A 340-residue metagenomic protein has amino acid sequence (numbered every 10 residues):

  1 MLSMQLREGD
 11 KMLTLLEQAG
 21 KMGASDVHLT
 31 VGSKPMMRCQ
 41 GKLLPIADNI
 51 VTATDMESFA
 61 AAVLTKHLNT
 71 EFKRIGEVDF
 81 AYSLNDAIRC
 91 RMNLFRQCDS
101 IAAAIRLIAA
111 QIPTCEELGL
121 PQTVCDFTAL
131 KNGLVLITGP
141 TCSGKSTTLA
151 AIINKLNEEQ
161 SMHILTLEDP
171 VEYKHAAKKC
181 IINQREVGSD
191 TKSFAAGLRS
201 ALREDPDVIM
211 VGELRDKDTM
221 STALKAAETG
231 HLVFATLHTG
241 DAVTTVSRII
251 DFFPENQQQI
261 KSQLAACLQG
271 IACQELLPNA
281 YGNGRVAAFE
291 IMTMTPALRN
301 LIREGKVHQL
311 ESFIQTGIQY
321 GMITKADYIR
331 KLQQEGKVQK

Functional and structural regions predicted by a protein language model:
L2-K340: Short, flexible helix-loop junctions that flank or precede catalytic/ligand sites
